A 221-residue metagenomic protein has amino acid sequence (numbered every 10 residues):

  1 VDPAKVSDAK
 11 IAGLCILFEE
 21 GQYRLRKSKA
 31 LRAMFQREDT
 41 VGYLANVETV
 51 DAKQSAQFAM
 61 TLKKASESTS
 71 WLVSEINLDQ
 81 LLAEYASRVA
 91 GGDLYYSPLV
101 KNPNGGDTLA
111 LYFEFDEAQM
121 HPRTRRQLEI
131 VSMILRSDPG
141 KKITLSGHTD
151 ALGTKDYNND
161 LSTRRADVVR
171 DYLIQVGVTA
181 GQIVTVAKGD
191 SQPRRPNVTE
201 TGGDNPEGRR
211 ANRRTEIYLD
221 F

Functional and structural regions predicted by a protein language model:
V1-L14, P103: Core segments of small alpha/beta cavity-forming domains
D2-A4, Y112-H121, K155-N158: Second-shell loop/turn segments in exported
A9-S55: Surface-exposed, charged secondary-structure patches
G13, R123-I130, D160, R164 (+1 more regions): Extracytoplasmic/secreted proteins, especially bacterial periplasmic and envelope-associated proteins
V47-D51, M60-K64, E75-N77, E117 (+4 more regions): A mature extracytoplasmic/lumenal domain signature
V50-A56, K63-K142: Periplasmic peptidoglycan-binding/tethering modules of Gram-negative envelope proteins
A59-T61, A110-Y112, K142-S146, V184-V186 (+1 more regions): Soluble periplasmic/extracytoplasmic beta-strand elements of cell-envelope proteins
T149-F221: Periplasmic OmpA-like peptidoglycan-binding domain that tethers envelope proteins to the cell wall
